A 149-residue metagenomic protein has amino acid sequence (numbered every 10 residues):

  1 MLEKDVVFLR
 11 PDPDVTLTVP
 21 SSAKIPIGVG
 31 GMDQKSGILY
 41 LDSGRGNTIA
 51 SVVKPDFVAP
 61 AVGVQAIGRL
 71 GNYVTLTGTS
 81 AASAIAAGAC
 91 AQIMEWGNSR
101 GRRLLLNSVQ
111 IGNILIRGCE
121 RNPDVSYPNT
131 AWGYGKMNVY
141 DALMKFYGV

Functional and structural regions predicted by a protein language model:
L2-K24, G30-V53, A66-T77, S99-G101 (+1 more regions): Active-site-adjacent substrate-recognition loops and nearby beta-strands within hydrolase catalytic domains
G31, A61, V139: Residues immediately flanking
D33, I49, A81, A91 (+1 more regions): Short, flexible micro-motifs
V53, I85, E95, Y140-A142: Residue-level recognition of conserved structural "scaffold" positions that shape functional pockets and channels
V62-Y127: Hydrolase catalytic cores
Y127-V149: C-terminal domain-closing interface element
